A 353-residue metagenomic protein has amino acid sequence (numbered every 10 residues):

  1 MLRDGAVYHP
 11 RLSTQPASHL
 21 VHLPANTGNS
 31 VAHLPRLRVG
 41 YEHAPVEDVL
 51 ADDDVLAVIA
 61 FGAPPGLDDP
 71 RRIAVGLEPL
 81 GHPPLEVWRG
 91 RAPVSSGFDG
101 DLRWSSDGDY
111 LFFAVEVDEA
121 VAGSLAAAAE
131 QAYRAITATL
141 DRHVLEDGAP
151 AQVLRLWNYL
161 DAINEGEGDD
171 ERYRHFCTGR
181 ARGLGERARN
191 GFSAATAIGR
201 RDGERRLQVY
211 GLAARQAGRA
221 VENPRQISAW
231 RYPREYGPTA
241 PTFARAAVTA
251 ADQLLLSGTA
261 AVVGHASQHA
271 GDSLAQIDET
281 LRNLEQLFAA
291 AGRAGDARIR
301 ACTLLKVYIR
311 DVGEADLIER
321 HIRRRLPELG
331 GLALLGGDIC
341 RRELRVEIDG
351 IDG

Functional and structural regions predicted by a protein language model:
L2-G353: N-terminal presequence-like segments and the immediate start of the first folded domain
